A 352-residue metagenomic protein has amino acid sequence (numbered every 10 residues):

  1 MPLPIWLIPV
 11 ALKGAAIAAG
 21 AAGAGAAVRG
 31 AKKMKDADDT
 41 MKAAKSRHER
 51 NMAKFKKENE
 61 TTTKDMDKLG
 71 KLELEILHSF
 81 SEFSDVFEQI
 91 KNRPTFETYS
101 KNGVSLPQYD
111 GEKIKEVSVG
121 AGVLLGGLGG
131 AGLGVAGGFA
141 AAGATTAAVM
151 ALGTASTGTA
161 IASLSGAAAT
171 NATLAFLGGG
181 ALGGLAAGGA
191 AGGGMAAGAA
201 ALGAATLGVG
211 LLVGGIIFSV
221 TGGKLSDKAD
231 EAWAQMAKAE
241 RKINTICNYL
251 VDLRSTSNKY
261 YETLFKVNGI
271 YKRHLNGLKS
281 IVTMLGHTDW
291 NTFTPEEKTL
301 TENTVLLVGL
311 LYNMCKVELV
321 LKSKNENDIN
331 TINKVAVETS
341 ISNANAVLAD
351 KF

Functional and structural regions predicted by a protein language model:
M1-R29, V123-G222: Small-residue-rich hydrophobic membrane-insertion segments
P2-P4, P9, P94, P107 (+1 more regions): Proline-rich intrinsically disordered, low-complexity coils
A16-K45, G222-Q235, A239: N-terminal amphipathic alpha-helical segments
R29, D36, T40-A43, R47-K54 (+12 more regions): Extended, low-complexity, charged alpha-helical tracts that assemble into coiled-coils or amphipathic helices used
S46-T98, G198-A199, A204-N330: Amphipathic, membrane-inserting segments
D85-N92, G178, A336, S340: Glycine-centered secondary-structure boundary/capping sites
K101-G122, G134, G138: Glycine-rich, hydrophobic membrane-spanning regions of integral membrane proteins that mediate transport
E326-F352: Membrane-inserting hydrophobic helices used for pore formation or membrane fusion
